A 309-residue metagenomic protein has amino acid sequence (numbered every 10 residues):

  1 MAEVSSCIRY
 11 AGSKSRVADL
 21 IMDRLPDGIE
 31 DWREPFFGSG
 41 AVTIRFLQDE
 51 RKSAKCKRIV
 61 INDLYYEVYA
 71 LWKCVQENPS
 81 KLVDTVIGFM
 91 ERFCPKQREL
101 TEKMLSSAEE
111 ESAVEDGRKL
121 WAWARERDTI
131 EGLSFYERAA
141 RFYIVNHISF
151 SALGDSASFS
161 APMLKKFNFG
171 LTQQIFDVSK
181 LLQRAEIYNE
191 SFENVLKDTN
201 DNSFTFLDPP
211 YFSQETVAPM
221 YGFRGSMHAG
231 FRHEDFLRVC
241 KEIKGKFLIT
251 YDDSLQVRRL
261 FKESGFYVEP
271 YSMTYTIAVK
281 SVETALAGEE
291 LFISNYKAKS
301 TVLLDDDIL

Functional and structural regions predicted by a protein language model:
M1-R33, A41-I44: S-adenosyl-L-methionine
C7, G28-W32, C56-R58, L182-E186 (+1 more regions): Short active-site oxyanion
I21, W32-F46, I61-Y65, Y143-F150 (+5 more regions): Conserved proline-anchored active-site loop of SAM-dependent methyltransferases that bridges a beta-strand
D49, S53-E186, L303: Class I S-adenosyl-L-methionine-dependent methyltransferase module
E67, E91, E193-L196, T274-V279: A short acidic, often aromatic-flanked loop/helix-cap motif at beta-alpha or helix-coil junctions that lines enzyme
S156-L164, Y211-R232: Mobile active-site "lid"/loop adjacent to the S-adenosyl-L-methionine
Q173-F206: A mid-sequence, solvent-exposed acidic-amphipathic segment
F212, M227-L309: Long, positively charged, glycine-interspersed low-complexity recognition regions
